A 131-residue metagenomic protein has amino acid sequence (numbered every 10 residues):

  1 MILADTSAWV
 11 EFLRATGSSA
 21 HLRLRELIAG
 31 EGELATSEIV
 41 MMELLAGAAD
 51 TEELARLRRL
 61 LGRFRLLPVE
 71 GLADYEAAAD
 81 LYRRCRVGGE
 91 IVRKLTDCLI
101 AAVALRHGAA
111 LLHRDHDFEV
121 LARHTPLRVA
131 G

Functional and structural regions predicted by a protein language model:
M1, A101, L105-G131: Acidic, PIN/NYN-like endoribonuclease modules and their adjacent C-terminal/linker elements
M1-T36, A46-R59: Short, well-structured N-terminal submotif of metal-dependent ribonuclease cores
A4, T36, V69, L112-H113: Short beta-strand scaffold positions
T6, E38, T96-C98: Conserved glycosyltransferase catalytic-site signature
W9-V10, M41-L44, F118: A generic structural signal for short hydrophobic patches within well-formed alpha-helices
R23, L95, L99, D117: Amphipathic alpha-helical recognition patches that constitute DNA-binding helices
T51-A55, C85, R128-G131: Short, hinge-like loop/turn segments at secondary-structure boundaries
R65-A110: Active-site neighborhoods of divalent-metal-dependent phosphate/nucleic-acid chemistry enzymes
